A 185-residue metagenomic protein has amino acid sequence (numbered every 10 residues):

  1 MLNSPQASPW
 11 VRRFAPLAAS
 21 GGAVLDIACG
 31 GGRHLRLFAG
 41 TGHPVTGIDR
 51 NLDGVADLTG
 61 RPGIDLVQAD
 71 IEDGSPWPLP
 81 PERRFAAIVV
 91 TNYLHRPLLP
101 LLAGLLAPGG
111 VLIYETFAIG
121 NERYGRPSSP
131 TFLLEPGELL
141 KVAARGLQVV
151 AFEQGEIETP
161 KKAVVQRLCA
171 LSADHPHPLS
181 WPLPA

Functional and structural regions predicted by a protein language model:
M1-A19: S-adenosyl-L-methionine
G21-G30: Conserved class I S-adenosyl-L-methionine
G32-S75: Class I SAM-dependent methyltransferase SAM/SAH-binding core
W77-A87: A short acidic, Gly/Pro-enriched loop at the edge of an enzyme's catalytic core that lines a small-molecule cofactor
L99-P108: A short glycine-rich, Lys/Arg-flanked "PGG" loop and its adjoining helix->strand segment in the class I
G110-A118: Conserved beta-strand signature within the Rossmann-like core of class I S-adenosyl-L-methionine
T131-G146: Short alpha-helix
I157-A185: Core SAM-dependent methyltransferase catalytic element
